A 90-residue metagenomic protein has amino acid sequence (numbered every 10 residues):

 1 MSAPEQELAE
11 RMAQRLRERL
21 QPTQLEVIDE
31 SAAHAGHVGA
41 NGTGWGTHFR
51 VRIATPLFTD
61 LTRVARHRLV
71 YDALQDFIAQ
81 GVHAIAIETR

Functional and structural regions predicted by a protein language model:
M1-R90: N-terminal, polar/charged subdomain of small-to-medium soluble alpha/beta proteins
